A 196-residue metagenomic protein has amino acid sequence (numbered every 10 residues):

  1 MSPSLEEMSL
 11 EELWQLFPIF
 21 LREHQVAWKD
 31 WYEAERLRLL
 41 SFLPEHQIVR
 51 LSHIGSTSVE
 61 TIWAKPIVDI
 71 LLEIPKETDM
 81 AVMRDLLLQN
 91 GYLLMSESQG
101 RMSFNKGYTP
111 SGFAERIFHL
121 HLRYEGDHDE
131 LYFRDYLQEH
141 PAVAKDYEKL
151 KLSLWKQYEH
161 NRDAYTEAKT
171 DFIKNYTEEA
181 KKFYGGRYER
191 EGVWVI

Functional and structural regions predicted by a protein language model:
M1-S52, K174: Helical scaffold of the NTase/Pol beta-like nucleotidyltransferase catalytic core
F17-I19, P66-I70, R116-F118: Short amphipathic alpha-helical segments
L39-T78: Active-site nucleotide-donor binding segment shared across nucleotidyl transfer reactions
H46, G91-Y92: Short glycine-aromatic motifs
V82-N90: Short amphipathic alpha-helices in soluble, non-transmembrane regions that often serve as interface/regulatory elements
Y92-E125: Conserved catalytic core of two-metal-ion nucleotidyltransferases
Y124, H128-I196: Catalytic cores of NTP-dependent nucleotidyl/adenyl transfer enzymes across multiple folds
